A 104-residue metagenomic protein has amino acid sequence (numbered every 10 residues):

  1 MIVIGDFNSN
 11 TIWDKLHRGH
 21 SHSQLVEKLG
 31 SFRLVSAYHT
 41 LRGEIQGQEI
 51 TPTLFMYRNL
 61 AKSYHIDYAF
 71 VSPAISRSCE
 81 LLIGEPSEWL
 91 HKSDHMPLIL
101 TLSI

Functional and structural regions predicted by a protein language model:
M1-I66: Metal-dependent phosphoesterases centered on the DNase I-like endonuclease/exonuclease/phosphatase
M56-N59, S87-H91: Short proline/glycine-enriched turn/loop segments at secondary-structure junctions
K62-I66, R77, M96: A short pocket-lining beta-strand/turn micro-motif at the edge of beta-sheets
P73-S76, L102-I104: Short loop segments at secondary-structure junctions
S76-W89: Low-complexity, intrinsically disordered Gly/Pro/Thr-rich segments
H91-I104: Surface polyanion/phosphate-binding segment centered on an Asp-His-Pro turn
